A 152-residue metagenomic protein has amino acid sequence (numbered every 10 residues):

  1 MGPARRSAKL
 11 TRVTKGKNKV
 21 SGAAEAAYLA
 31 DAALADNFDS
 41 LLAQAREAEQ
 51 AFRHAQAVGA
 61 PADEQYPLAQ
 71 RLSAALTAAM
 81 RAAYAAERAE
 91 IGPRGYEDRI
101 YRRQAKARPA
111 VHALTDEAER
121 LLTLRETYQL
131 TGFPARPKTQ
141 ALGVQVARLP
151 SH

Functional and structural regions predicted by a protein language model:
G2-Y28: Short, charge-rich amphipathic alpha-helices with coiled-coil/heptad character
V20-L42, H54, V58: Short, charge/polar-rich alpha-helical segments
N37, Q44, R71, E117-R120: Charge-rich, solvent-exposed alpha-helical interaction surfaces
L41-A55, A75, A82: Non-transmembrane amphipathic alpha-helical segments
V58, Q65, A78, A85 (+4 more regions): Soluble, cytosolic/nucleoplasmic coiled-coil alpha-helices used as oligomeric scaffolds and tethers in large eukaryotic
A62-S73: Short, charged, amphipathic alpha-helical segments
R71-I91, A113-E117: Amphipathic alpha-helical coiled-coil segments
P93-H152: Amphipathic alpha-helical binding modules
